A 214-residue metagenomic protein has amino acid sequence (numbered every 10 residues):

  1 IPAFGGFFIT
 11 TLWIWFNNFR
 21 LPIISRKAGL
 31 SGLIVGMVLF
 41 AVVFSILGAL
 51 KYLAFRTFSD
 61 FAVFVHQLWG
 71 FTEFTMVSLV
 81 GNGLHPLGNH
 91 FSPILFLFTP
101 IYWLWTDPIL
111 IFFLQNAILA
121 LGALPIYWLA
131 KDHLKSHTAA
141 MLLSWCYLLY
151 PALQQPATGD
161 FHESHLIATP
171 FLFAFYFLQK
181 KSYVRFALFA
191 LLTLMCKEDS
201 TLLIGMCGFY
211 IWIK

Functional and structural regions predicted by a protein language model:
I1-F4, L87-S92, C146-F171, C196: Membrane-interface micro-motifs in multi-pass membrane enzymes
I1-S45, H137: Start-transfer (signal-anchor) and selected internal transmembrane alpha helices of multi-pass inner/ER membrane
V42-A62: Helix-to-loop transition at the C-terminal end of transmembrane segments
I46, V63-L87, P93-I94: Extracytosolic helix-loop segments that constitute the early lumenal/periplasmic catalytic or substrate-binding loops
A49, L104-W105, A117, H133-L134 (+6 more regions): Transmembrane helix irregularities
P93-Q115, L134-H137: Juxtamembrane segments of multi-pass membrane glycosylation machinery that transfer sugars from lipid-linked donors
I109, F113-L134, F173: Transmembrane-helix motifs of polytopic, lipid-linked glycan transferases
L121, P125-W128, C146-L149, A157 (+2 more regions): Specific aromatic-rich, kink-prone transmembrane helix
